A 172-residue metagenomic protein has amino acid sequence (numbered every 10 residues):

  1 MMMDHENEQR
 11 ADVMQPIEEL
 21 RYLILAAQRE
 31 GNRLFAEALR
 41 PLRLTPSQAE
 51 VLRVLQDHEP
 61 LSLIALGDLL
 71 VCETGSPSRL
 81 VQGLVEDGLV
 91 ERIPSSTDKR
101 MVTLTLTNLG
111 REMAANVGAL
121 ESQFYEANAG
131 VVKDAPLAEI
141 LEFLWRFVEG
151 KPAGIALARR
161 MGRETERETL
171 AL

Functional and structural regions predicted by a protein language model:
M1-D12, D134-L172: C-terminal regulatory/oligomerization modules of transcriptional regulators
M1-L42, L89, T169-L172: N-terminal leader segment of winged-helix/HTH proteins
R21, L25, R29, V71 (+1 more regions): Short amphipathic alpha-helical segments with heptad-repeat character
L25, R29-T74, D87: N-terminal helix-turn-helix DNA-binding core of bacterial DNA-binding proteins
N32, Q82-E142: Charged, amphipathic alpha-helical coiled-coil/dimerization segments
L63-I64, G75, Q82, V102: Residues within helix-turn-helix
